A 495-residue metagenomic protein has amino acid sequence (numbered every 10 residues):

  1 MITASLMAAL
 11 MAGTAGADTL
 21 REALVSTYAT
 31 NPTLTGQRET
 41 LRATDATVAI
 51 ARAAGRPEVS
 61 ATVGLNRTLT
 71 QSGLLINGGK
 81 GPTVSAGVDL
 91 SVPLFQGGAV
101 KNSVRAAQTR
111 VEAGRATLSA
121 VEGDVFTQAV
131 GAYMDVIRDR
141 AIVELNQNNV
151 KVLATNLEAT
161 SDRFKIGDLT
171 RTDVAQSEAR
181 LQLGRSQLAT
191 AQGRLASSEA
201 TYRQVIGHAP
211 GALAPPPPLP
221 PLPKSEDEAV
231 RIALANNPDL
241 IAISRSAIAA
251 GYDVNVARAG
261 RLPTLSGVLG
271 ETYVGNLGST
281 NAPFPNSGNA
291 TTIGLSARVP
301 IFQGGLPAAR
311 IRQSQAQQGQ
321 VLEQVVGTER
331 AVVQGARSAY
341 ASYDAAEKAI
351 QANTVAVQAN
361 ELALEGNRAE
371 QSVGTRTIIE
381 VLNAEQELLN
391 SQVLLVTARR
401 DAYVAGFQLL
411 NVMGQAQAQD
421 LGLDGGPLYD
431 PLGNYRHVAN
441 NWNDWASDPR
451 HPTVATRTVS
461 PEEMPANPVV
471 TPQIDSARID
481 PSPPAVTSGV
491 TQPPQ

Functional and structural regions predicted by a protein language model:
M1-G16: Gram-negative bacterial Sec-dependent N-terminal signal peptides
D18-G36: Short N-terminal segments immediately surrounding and downstream of signal-peptide cleavage
T19, E58-V121, D239-T328, G335 (+6 more regions): Small/polar-residue-enriched beta-strand and adjacent coil segments characteristic of outer-membrane beta-barrel
L69, V396-Q495: Acidic, low-complexity, intrinsically disordered peripheral segments
R105-Q108, R171-R180, R312, I378-Q386: Short, charged, amphipathic alpha-helical segments
D124-A235, S342, A346, G366-A369 (+4 more regions): Periplasmic alpha-helical coiled-coil/stalk elements that build and connect Gram-negative outer-membrane
E271, L277-S279, E329-N390: A contiguous binding-surface segment within folded domains or other stable secondary-structure elements
